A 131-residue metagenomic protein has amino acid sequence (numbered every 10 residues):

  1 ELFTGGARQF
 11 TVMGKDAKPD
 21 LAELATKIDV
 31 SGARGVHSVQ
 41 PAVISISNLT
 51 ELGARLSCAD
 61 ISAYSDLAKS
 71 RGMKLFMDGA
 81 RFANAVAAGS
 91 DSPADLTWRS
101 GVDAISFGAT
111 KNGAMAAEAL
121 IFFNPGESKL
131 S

Functional and structural regions predicted by a protein language model:
E1-S131: Conserved PLP-enzyme active-site core in the AAT-like
